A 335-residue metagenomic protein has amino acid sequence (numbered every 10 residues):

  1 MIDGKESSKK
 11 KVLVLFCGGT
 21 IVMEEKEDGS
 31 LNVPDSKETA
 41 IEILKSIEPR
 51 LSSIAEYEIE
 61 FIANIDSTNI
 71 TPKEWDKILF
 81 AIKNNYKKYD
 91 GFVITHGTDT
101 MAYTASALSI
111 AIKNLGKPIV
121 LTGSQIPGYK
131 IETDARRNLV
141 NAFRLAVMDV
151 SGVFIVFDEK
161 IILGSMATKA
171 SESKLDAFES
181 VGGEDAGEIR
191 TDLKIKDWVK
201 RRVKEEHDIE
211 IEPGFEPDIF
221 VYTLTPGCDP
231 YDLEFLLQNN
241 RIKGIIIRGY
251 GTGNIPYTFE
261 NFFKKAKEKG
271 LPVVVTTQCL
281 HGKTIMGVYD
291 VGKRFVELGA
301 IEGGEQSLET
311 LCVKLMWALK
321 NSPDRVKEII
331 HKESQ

Functional and structural regions predicted by a protein language model:
M1-K83, N261: ATP/NTP phosphate-donor binding region
I2-G4, T252-Q335: C-terminal non-catalytic interaction/assembly regions of soluble proteins
E6-K11, L15-E25, K37-L51, L163-T252 (+1 more regions): Accessory alpha-helical/coil subdomains and C-terminal extensions that flank or cap enzyme catalytic cores
L15-C17, I94-H96, V120-G123, F154-D158 (+3 more regions): Short beta-strand segments
E25-D28, A105-S106, I131-D134, G164-K169 (+1 more regions): Short acidic, glycine/serine/threonine-rich loops at helix termini
T95-K117, I255-K264: Short Gly/Thr/Asp-enriched flexible loops that form oxyanion-binding sites at enzyme active sites
A105-D134, N141-M148, K267-T277: Short, acidic/small-residue loops that bind anionic groups at enzyme active sites
L121-R190: Internal gly/pro-rich beta-alpha loop/helix module that stabilizes soluble enzyme cofactors or their anionic handles
